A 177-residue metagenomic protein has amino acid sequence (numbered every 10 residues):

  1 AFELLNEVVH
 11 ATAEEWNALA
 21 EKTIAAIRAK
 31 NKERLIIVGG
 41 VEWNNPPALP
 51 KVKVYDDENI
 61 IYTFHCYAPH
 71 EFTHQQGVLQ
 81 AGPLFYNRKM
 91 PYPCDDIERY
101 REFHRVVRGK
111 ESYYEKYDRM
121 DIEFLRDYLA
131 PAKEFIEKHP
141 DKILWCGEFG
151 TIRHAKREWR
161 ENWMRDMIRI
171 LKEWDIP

Functional and structural regions predicted by a protein language model:
A1-E115, R119, A130-T151, E173-I176: Active-site region of glycoside hydrolase catalytic domains
W16, A20, L125, L129 (+2 more regions): Aromatic/hydrophobic pocket-lining residues that form the small-molecule binding cavity in soluble enzyme cores
Q75-V78, A155-R165: Histidine/acidic-residue-rich catalytic or RNA/ligand-binding cores of hydrolases and nuclease-related proteins
I122: Internal catalytic-core helix/loop-beta-alpha segment that presents or stabilizes conserved functional determinants
R160-P177: Extended, alpha-helix-rich binding/interface surfaces that flank or overlap catalytic cores and mediate recognition
